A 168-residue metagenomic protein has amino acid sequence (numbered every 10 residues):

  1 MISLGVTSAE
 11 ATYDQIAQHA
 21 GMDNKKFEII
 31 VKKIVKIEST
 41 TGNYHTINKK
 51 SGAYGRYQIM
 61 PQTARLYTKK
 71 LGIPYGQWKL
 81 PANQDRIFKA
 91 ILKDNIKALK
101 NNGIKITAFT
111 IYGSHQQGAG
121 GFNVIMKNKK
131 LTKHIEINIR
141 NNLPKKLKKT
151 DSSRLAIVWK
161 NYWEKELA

Functional and structural regions predicted by a protein language model:
M1-G42, P81-G103, E166-A168: Export/targeting segments at the very N-terminus of extracytoplasmic proteins
S8, G55-Q58, G121-V124: Polar low-complexity intrinsically disordered regions enriched in Ser/Thr and small residues
H19-K26, N48-I59, G76-I87, G103 (+4 more regions): Extracytoplasmic/periplasmic, Sec-exported soluble proteins
K50-L71, N138: Substrate-binding/active-site groove segments that recognize and process beta-1,4-linked N-acetyl-hexosamine
P61-V124: Alpha-helical segment that forms one wall of the substrate-binding/catalytic cleft in peptidoglycan-active domains
F109-L167: Catalytic and substrate-binding regions of cell-wall glycan-acting enzymes that process beta-1,4-linked
